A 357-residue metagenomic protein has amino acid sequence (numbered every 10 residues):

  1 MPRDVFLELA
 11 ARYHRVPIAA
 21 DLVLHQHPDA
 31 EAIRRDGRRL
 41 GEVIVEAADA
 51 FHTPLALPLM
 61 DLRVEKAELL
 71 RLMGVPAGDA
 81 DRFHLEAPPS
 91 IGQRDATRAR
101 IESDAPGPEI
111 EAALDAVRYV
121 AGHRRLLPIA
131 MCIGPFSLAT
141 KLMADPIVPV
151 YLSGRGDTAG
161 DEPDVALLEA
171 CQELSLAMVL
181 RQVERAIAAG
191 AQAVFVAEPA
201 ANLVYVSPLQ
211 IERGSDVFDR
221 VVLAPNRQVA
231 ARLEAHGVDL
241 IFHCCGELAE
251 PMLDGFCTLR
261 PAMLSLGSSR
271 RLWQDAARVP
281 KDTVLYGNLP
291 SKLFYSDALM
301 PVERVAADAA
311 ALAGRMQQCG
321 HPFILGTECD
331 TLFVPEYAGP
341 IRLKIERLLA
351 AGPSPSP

Functional and structural regions predicted by a protein language model:
M1-I33, E68-L72, I129-L168, A200-L209 (+1 more regions): N-terminal small/glycine-rich loop or linker at the start of catalytic domains across soluble metabolic enzymes
P2-A11, V16-Q26, R227-P357: Catalytic-face loop-and-helix region of soluble metabolic enzyme cores
R3-D4, I44-A50, A116-H123, S175-A191 (+2 more regions): Short amphipathic alpha-helices and their capping/turn segments at secondary-structure boundaries
P28-R35, T97-E111, L168-E173, P261-A262 (+1 more regions): The substrate-binding groove and active-site-proximal loops of carbohydrate-active enzymes, especially glycoside
L40-L62, E184-A193, G255-L259: Catalytic domains of carbohydrate-active enzymes, especially glycoside hydrolases
L57-A77, L85, P89, A96-A105 (+3 more regions): Glycine-rich, proline-tolerant flexible connector loops at the mouths of alpha/beta enzymes
G74-A188, R213-R220: Active-site-proximal, glycine-rich beta->alpha crossover segments in alpha/beta enzymes that shape flexible
E111-R125, I211-H236, V279-P280, K344-P353: Alpha-helix-loop-beta-strand connector modules within alpha/beta enzyme cores
